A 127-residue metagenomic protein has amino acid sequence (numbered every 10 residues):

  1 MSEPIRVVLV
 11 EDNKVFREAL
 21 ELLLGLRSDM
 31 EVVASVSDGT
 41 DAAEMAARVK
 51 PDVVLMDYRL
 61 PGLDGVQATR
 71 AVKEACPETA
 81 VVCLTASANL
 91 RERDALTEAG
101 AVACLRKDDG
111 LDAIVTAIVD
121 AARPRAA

Functional and structural regions predicted by a protein language model:
E11: Conserved acidic carboxylate
K14-A34: Two-component/phosphorelay signaling modules centered on CheY-like receiver
D38-D41, D64-Q67: Acidic catalytic/metal-coordinating carboxylates
D57, T85: Active-site residues of response regulator receiver
P61, N89: The feature encodes the CheY-like receiver
V66-P77: Short amphipathic alpha-helix used as the core "switch/output" element in two-component signaling
R91, D109-V119: C-terminal output helix
